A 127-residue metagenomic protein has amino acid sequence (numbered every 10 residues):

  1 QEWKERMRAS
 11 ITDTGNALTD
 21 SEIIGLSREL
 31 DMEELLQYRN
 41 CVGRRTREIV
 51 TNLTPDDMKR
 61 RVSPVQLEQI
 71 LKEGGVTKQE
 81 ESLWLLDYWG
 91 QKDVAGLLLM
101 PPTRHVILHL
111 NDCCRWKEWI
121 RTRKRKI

Functional and structural regions predicted by a protein language model:
Q1-L18, R44-T51, P64-I127: Short, contiguous alpha-helical
E22: A conserved mid-domain beta-alpha-beta active-site/ligand-binding segment of alpha/beta enzyme cores
L26-Q37: A short, structured beta-strand-centered segment in the mid-to-C-terminal lobe of catalytic cores from group-transfer
R39-V42: Alpha-helical segment that forms one wall of the substrate-binding/catalytic cleft in peptidoglycan-active domains
D57-V65: Domain-scale activation on soluble regions of proteins
